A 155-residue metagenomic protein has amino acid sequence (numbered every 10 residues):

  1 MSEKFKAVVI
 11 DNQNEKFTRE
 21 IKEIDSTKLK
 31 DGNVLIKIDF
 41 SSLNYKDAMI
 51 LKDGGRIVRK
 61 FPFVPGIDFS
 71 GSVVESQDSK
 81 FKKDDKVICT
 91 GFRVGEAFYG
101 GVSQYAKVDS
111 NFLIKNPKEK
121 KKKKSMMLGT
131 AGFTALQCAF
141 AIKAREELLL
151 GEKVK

Functional and structural regions predicted by a protein language model:
M1-V9: Eukaryotic N-terminal low-complexity, Ser/Thr- and Lys/Arg-rich leader segments that predominantly function as
E3, E20-K22, F69: Short beta-strand or tight-loop elements that sit immediately N-terminal to catalytic metal-binding acidic residues
A7, I38, A135: Terminal peptide-recognition signature
E15-D25, G54: Short glycine/threonine/proline-enriched tight-turn/helix- or strand-capping micro-motif at secondary-structure
T27-L43, G54-R93: Glycine-rich beta-strand-centered segment in the early N-terminal region that forms part of a ligand/cofactor-binding
K46-K52: Cytochrome P450 core scaffold surrounding the K-helix E-X-X-R motif and the conserved "meander" helix-loop region
T90-K155: NAD(P)H dinucleotide-binding glycine-rich loop of Rossmann-like/cofactor-binding domains, especially the beta1-alpha1
